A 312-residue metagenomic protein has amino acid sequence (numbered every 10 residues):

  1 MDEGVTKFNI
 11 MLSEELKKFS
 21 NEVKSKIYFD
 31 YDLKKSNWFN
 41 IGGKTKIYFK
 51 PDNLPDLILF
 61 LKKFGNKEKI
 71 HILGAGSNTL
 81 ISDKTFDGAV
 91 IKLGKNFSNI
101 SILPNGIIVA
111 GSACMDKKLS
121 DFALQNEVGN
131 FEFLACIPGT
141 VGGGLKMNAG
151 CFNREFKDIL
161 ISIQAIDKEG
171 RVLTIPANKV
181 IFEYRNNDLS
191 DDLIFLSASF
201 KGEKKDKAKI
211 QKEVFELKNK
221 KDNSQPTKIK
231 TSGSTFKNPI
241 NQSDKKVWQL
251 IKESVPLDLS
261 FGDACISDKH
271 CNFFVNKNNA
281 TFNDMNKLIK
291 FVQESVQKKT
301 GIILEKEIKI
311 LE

Functional and structural regions predicted by a protein language model:
M1-I10: N-terminal amphipathic/basic-hydrophobic helices that include classical n-h-c signal peptides and signal-anchor
L12-V141: Anion-binding (especially nucleotide phosphate/pyrophosphate-binding) glycine-rich loop and adjoining beta-alpha core
F29, K35, T79, I166-K168 (+3 more regions): Phosphate/pyrophosphate- and phosphate-bearing ligand-binding catalytic cores of soluble enzymes
G42-G43, F49-D52, L80-S98, K146-A177 (+1 more regions): Structural signature of FAD isoalloxazine-binding scaffolds in flavoprotein oxidoreductases
G74, F156-D158, L259: Short solvent-exposed loop/turn micro-motifs enriched in small/polar/acidic residues
A75, K117, M147-A149, N178-F182: Short acidic (Asp/Glu) patches
S101, E132, Q164, I308-K309: Residues embedded in well-ordered beta-strands within globular domains across many folds
Q125-N126, N130-I161, T231, K237: A gly/ser-rich beta-alpha-beta helix-loop segment of oxidoreductase catalytic cores
